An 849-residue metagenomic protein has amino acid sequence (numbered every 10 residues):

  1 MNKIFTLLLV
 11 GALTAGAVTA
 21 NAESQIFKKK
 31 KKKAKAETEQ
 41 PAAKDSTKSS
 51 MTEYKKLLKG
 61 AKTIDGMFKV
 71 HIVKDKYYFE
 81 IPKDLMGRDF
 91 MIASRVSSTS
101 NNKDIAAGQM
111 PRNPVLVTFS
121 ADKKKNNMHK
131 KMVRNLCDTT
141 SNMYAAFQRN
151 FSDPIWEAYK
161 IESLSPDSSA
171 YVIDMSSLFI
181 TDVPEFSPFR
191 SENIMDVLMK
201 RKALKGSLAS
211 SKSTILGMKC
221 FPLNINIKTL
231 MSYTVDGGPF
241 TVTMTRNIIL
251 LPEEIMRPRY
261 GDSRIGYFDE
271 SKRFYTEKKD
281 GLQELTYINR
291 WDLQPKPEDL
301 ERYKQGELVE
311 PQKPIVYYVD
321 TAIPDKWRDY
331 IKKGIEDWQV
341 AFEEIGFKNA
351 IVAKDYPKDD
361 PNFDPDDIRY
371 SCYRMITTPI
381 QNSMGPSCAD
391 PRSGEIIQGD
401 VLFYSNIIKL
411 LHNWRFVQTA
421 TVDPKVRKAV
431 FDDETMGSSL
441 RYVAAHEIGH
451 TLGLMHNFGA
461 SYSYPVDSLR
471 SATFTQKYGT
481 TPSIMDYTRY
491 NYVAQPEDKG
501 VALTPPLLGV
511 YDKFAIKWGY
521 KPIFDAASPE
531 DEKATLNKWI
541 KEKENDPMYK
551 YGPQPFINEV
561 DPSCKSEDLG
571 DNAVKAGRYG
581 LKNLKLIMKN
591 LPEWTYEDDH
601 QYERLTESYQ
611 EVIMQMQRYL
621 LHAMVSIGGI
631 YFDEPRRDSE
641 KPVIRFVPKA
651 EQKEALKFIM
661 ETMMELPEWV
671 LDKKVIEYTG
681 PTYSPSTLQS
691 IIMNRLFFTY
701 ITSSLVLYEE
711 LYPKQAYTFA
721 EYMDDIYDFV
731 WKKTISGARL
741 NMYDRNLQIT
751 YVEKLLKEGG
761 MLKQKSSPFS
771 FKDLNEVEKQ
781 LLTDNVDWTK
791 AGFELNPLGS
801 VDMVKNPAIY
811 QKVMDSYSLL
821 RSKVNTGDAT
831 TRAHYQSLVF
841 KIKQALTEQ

Functional and structural regions predicted by a protein language model:
M1-I26: Bacterial Sec-dependent N-terminal signal peptides
I26-I323, I345, Y356-L411, R415-M436 (+4 more regions): Auxiliary tRNA-acceptor-end handling modules of aminoacyl-tRNA synthetases
S49, D355-I376, S438-Q495: The catalytic-center signature of Zn2+-dependent metalloproteases
M86, K326-A350: Zn2+-dependent metallopeptidase catalytic core
W327, I331-G334, M436, L440 (+2 more regions): Stable alpha-helical elements in mature extracytoplasmic
E336-F347, G449-H450, L454, Y490 (+2 more regions): Sec-exported extracytoplasmic/periplasmic mature domains
M384, A389, E395-F403, R441-L452 (+3 more regions): Extended catalytic-interface subdomain
S461-Q849: Conserved catalytic/binding loops enriched for acidic/polar residues
